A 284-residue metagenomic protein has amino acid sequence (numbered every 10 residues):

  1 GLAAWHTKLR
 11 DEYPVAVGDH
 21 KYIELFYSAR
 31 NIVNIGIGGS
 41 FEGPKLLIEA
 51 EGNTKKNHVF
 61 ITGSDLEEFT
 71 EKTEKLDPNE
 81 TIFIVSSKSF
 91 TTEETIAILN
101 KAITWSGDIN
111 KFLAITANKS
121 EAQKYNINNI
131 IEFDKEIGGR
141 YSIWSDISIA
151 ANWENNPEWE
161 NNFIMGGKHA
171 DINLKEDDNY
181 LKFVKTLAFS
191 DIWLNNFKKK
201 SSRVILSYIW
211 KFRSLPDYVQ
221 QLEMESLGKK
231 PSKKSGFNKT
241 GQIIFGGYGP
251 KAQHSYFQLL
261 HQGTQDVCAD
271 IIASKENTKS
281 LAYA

Functional and structural regions predicted by a protein language model:
G1-E12, R30, F237-G241, A252 (+1 more regions): Glycine-/proline-rich flexible loop or hinge segments
G1-F26, A284: Extended, charge-enriched "interface" segments that sit outside catalytic cores
R10-V17, N34, G38, E93 (+1 more regions): Short coil/turn segments at secondary-structure boundaries
Y13-H20, G63, F183-V184, G247-P250: Conserved phosphate-coordination/catalytic loops
D19-G39, V204-I209: A short, flexible N-terminal coil/short beta segment enriched in small residues
H20-R30, K72-T81, S190-S201, L260-Q265: Glycine-rich phosphate/diphosphate-binding loops that line cofactor/substrate pockets in enzymes
Y27-D177: Glycine-rich phosphate-binding loops that contact phosphosugars or nucleotide phosphates
W105-D270, K275-L281: Active-site phosphate/pyrophosphate-binding segments
